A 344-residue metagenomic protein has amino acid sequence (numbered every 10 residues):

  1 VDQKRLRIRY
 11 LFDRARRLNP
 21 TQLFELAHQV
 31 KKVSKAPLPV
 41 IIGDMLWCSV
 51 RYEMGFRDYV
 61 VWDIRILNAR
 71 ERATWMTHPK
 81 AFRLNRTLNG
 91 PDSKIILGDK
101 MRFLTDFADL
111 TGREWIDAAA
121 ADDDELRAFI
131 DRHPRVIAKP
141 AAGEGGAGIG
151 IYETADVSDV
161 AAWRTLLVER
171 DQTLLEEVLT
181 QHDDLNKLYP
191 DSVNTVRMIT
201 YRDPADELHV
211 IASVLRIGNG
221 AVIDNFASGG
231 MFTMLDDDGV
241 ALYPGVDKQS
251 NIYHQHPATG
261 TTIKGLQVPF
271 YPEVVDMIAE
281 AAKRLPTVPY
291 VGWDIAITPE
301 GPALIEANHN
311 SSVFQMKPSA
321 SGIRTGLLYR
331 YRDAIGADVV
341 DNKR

Functional and structural regions predicted by a protein language model:
Y10-A128, R132, E144, I278: Conserved N-proximal alpha/beta basic substrate-recognition cap immediately N-terminal to, or forming the N-lobe
D124, G145-G148, E207, A221-V222 (+1 more regions): Short catalytic/ligand-binding loop motif for oxyanion handling, primarily in non-cytosolic enzymes, centered on
V136, H209-I211, A303-I305: Protein kinase-like catalytic core scaffold
V136-W163: Glycine-rich phosphate-binding loop of ATP-grasp-fold ATP-dependent ligases
A142, E177-L179, T200-R202, I217 (+2 more regions): Short, flexible loop/turn elements at secondary-structure junctions
A142-G143, Y189-V193, T287-V288: A short catalytic or substrate-binding loop motif that flags glycine-/basic-rich loops and adjacent residues that bind
A155-D247: Phosphate-binding site of ATP-dependent enzymes
H254-A279, K283-Y290, I297-R344: C-terminal active-site "lid" helix and adjoining low-complexity regulatory extension at the edge of ATP-using catalytic
